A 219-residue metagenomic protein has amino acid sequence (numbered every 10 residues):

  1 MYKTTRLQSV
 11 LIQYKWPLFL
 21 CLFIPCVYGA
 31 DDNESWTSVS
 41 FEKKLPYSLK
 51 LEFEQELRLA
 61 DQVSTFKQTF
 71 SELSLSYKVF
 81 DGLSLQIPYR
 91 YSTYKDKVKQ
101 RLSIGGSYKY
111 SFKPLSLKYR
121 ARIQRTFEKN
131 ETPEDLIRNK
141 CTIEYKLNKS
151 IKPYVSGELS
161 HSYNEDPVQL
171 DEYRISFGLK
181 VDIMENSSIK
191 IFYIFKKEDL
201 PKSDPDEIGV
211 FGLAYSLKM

Functional and structural regions predicted by a protein language model:
C21-Y28: Hydrophobic h-region of N-terminal signal peptides that target proteins for export in Gram-negative bacteria
G29-Q86: Start-of-domain marker
N33-S35, K67-S71, V98-L102, P133-I137 (+2 more regions): Residues that define the transmembrane beta-barrel architecture of outer-membrane proteins
V39-K43, L73-Y77, I104-Y108, N139-Y145 (+2 more regions): Residues on the lipid-exposed face of transmembrane beta-strands in outer-membrane beta-barrel proteins
K44, S107-Y110, P114-H161: Detector for outer-membrane/organellar transmembrane beta-barrel domains, recognizing the amphipathic beta-strand
Y47-F53, D81-I87, K113-L117, K149-P153 (+1 more regions): Repeated loop/turn-to-beta-strand initiation elements of outer-membrane beta-barrel proteins
Q55-D61, Y89-K95, Y110-F112, I123-F127 (+3 more regions): Transmembrane beta-strands of outer-membrane beta-barrel pores
V155, D166-M219: Predominantly the C-terminal beta-signal and adjacent terminal strand-loop region of outer-membrane beta-barrel
